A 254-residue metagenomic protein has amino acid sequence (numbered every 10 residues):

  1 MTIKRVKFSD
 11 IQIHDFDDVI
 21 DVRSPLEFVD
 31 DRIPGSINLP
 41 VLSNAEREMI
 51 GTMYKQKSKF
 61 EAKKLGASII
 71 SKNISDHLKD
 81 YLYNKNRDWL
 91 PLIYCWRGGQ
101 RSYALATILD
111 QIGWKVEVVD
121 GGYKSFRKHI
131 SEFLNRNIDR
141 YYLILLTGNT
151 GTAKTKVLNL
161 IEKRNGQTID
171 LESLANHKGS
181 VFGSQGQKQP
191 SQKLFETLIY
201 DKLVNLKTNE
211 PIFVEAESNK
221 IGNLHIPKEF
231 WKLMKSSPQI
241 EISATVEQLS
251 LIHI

Functional and structural regions predicted by a protein language model:
M1-P34, A62, S131-D139, L143-T147: Flexible, polar/low-complexity N-terminal or interdomain linker segments that lie immediately upstream of folded
I13-N86: Positively charged, proline/Ser/Thr-rich regional signature most characteristic of the Rhodanese/CDC25-like
P34-G35, M234-P238: Short glycine-/polar-rich loops that comprise or flank the Walker A/P-loop and associated switch/sensor motifs
L65-V119: Catalytic cysteine-centered active loop of the rhodanese-like fold, especially the PTP/DSP P-loop
L92, W114-K128, D170-A175: A short glycine-rich beta-strand->turn/loop micro-motif centered on a GG-aromatic cluster
I144-E162: Glycine-rich phosphate-binding P-loop
I169, S173-K228: Conserved nucleotide-sensing/catalytic segment adjacent to the nucleotide-binding pocket in NTP-handling enzymes
I252-I254: Conserved small/polar residues in nucleotide/adenosyl-binding loops
